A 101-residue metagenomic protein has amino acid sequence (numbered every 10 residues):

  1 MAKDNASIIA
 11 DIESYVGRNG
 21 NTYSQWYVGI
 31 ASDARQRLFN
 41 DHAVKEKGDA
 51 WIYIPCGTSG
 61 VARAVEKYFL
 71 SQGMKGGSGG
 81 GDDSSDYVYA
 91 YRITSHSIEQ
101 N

Functional and structural regions predicted by a protein language model:
M1-N101: GIY-YIG nuclease catalytic motif and its immediate N-terminal context
